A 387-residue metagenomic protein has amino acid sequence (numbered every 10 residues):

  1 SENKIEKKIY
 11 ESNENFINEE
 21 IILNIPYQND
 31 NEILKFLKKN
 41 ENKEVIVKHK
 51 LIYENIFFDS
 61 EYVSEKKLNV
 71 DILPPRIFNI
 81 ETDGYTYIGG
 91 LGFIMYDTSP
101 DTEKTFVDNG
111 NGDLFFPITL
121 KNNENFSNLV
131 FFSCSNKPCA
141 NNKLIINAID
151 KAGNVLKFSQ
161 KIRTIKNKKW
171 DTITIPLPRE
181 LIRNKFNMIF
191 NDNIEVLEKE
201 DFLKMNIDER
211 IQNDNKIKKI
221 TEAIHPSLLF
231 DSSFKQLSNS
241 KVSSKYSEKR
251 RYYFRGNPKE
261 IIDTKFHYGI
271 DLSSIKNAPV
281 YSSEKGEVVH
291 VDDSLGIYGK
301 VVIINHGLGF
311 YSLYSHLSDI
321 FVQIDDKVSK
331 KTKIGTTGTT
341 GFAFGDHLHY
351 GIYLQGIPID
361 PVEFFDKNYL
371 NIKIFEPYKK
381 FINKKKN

Functional and structural regions predicted by a protein language model:
S1, I25, V47, G92-S99: Aromatic/hydrophobic beta-strand junction motif of beta-rich domains
N13-I33, N123-F131: Aromatic sugar-binding surface patches on proteins that engage polysaccharides or sugar-phosphate polymers
E20, S60, T86-I88, T98 (+7 more regions): Contiguous, well-folded functional domains in the mature portion of proteins
N31-N42, S133-N141: Surface-exposed, short loops/turns at beta-strand junctions within beta-sandwich domains
V47-L51, A148, I352: Conserved structural position at the C-terminal beta-strand of extracellular beta-sandwich adhesion modules
Y62-I77: Proline/serine/threonine-rich low-complexity linkers at boundaries of modular beta-sandwich domains
D83, L91-T98, K104-K245, G256: Non-catalytic extracellular/periplasmic "stalk" and linker regions immediately N-terminal to catalytic or recognition
S233-K384: Catalytic cores of peptidoglycan-degrading enzymes
